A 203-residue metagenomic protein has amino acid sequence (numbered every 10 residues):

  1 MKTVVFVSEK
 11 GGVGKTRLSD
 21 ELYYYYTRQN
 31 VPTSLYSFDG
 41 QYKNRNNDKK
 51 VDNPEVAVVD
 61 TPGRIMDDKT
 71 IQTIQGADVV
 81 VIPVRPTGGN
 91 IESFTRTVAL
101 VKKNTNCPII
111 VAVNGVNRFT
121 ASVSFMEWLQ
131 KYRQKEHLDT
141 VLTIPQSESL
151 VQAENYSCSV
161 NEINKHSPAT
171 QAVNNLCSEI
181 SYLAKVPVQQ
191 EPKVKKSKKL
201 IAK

Functional and structural regions predicted by a protein language model:
M1-T33: Walker A (P-loop) phosphate-binding motif
E9, F38, R85, I109-S124 (+1 more regions): G-domain G4 guanine-recognition motif of GTPases
Q29-N44: Short beta-strand-centered segment that lines the nucleotide-binding/catalytic pocket of NTP-utilizing
Y36-D39, V51-T70: Switch II (G3) loop of P-loop NTPases
D67-G88: Inter-motif core of Ras-like GTPase G domains
E92-T105: Amphipathic helical hotspot of TIR/SEFIR-family domains
N117, E127-N161, V173: Beta-strand-loop-alpha "switch" segments that mediate conformational coupling across diverse proteins
Y156-K203: NTP-binding/hydrolysis catalytic cores, primarily Walker-type P-loop NTPases
